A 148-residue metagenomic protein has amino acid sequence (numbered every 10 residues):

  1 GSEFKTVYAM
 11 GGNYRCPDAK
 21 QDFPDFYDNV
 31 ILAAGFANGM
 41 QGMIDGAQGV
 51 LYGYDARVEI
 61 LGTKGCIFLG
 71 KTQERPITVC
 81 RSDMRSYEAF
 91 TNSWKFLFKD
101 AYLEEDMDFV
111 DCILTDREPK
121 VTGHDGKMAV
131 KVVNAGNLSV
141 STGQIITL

Functional and structural regions predicted by a protein language model:
G1-Q41, A47-Y52, H124-K127: Rossmann-like dinucleotide-binding domain that binds NAD(P)(H)
E3, A56, E105-F109: Hydrophobic alpha-helical segments typical of transmembrane helices and their membrane-interface/capping positions
G35-A37, L61, C80-S82: A generic structural motif
A37, F109-L148: C-terminal helix-rich "cap/oligomerization" subdomain common to oxidoreductases
L51, W94-D106, V121: Active-site loop of classical SDR/Rossmann-like NAD(P)-dependent oxidoreductases, centered on the catalytic Tyr-X3-Lys
V58, E74-S86: Short polybasic amphipathic segments
I77, L103-M107, V133: A general structural signal for well-ordered alpha-helical segments in protein cores
